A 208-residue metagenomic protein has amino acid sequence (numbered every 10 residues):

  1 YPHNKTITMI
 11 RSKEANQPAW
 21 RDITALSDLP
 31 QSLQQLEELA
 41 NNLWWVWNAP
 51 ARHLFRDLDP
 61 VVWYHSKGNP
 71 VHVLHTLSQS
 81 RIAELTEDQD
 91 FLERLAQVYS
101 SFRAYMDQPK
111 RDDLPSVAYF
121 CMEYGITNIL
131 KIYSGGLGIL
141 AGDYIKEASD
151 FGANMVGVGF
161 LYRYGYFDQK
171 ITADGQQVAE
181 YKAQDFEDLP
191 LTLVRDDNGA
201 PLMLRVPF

Functional and structural regions predicted by a protein language model:
N4-F208: Catalytic cores of carbohydrate-active enzymes across secretory and cytosolic contexts
